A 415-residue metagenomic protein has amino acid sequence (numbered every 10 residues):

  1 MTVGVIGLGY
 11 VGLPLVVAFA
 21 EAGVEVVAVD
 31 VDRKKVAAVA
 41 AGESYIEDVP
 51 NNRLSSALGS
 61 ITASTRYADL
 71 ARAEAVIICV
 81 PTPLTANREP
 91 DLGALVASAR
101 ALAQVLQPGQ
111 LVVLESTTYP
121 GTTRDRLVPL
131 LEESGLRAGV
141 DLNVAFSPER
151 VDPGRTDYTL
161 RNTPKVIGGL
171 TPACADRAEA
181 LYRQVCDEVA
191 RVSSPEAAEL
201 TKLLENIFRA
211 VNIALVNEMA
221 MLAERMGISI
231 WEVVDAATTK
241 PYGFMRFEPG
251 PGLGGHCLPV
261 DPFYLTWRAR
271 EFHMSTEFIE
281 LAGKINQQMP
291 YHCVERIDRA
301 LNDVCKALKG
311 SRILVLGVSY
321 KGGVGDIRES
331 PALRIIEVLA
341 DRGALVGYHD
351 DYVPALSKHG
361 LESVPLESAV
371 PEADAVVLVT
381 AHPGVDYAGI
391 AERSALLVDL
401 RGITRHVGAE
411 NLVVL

Functional and structural regions predicted by a protein language model:
M1-L415: Structural/interface elements that position substrates and couple domains in central-metabolism enzymes
